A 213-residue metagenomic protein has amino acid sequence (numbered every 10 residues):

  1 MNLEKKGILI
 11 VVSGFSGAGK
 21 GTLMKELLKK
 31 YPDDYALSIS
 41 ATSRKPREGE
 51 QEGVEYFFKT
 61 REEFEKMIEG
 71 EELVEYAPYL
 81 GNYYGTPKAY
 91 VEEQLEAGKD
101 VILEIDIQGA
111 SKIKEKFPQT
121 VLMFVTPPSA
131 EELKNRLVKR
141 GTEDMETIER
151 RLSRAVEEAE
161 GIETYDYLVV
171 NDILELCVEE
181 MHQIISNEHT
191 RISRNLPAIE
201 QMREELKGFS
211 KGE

Functional and structural regions predicted by a protein language model:
M1-L9: Extreme N-terminal, non-catalytic leader segments that precede Walker-type/kinase nucleotide-binding cores
L3, E160-E213: NTP-dependent small-molecule kinase module
S13-F15: P-loop (Walker A) phosphate-binding loop of NTP-binding proteins
K20: Conserved lysine of the Walker
L23-K25: Post-Walker A alpha-helix
L28-L37: Post-Walker A helix-loop "phosphate-sensing" segment adjacent to the P-loop in P-loop NTPases
S40-V101, Q108-S111: ATP-dependent small-molecule kinase phosphotransfer cores that center on conserved nucleotide phosphate-binding segments
V101-D106, E115-R140, V170-I173: Conserved phosphate-donor/acceptor-positioning beta-strand/loop module used by diverse small-molecule
